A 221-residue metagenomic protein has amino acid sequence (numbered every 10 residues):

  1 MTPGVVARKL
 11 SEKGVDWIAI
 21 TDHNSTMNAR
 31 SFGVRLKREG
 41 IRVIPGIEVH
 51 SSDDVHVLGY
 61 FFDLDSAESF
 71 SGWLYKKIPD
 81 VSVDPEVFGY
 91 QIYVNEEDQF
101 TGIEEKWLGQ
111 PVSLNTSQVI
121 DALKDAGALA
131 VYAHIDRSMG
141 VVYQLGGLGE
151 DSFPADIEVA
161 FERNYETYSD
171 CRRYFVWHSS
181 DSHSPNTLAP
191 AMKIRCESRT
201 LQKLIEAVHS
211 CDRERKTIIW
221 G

Functional and structural regions predicted by a protein language model:
M1-V15, T26-E68, W107, A126-G221: Charged catalytic cores and adjacent phosphate/nucleic-acid-binding surfaces used for phosphate/nucleic-acid chemistry
I18-T21: Ser/Thr-glycine-rich phosphate-binding loops at phosphate-binding pockets of nucleotides, nucleotide cofactors
D53-D98: A basic- and aromatic-enriched beta-loop-alpha substructure that forms the phosphate/nucleotide- and DNA/RNA-contacting
S71-S82, E96-P111, D181-K193: A short, terminal or domain-edge coil/loop segment
W73, K77, A122, A160 (+1 more regions): Residues that form generic nucleotide/phosphate-binding pockets
Y90-A126: Alpha-helix-centered segments that form part of catalytic cores
